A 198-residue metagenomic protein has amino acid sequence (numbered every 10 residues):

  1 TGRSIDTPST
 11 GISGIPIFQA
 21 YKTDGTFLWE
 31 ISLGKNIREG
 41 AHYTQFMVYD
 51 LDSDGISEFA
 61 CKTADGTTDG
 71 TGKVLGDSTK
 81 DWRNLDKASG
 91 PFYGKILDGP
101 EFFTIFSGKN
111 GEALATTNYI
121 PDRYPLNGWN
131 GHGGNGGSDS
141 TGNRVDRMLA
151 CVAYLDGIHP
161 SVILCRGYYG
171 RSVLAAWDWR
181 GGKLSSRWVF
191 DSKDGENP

Functional and structural regions predicted by a protein language model:
T1-P198: Beta-propeller-forming repeat regions
